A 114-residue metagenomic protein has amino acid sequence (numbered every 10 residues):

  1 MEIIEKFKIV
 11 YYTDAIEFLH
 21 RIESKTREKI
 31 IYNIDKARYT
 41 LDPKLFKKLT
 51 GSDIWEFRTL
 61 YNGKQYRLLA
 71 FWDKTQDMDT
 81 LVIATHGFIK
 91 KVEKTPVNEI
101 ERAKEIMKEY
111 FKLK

Functional and structural regions predicted by a protein language model:
M1-Q65, K74-V82, I89-K114: Basic, Lys/Arg-enriched alpha-helical interface segments
